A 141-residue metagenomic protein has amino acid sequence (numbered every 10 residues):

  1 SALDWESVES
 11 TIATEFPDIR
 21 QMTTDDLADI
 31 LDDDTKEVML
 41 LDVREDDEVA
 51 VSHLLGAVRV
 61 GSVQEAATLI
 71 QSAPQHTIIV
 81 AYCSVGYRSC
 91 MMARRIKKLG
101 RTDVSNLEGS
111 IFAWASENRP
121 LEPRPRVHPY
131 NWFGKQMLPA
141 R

Functional and structural regions predicted by a protein language model:
S1-D25, I30, K36, A50-T77 (+1 more regions): Rhodanese-like catalytic fold shared by cysteine-dependent sulfurtransferases and DSP/PTP-type phosphatases
L40-D42: Structural scaffold elements adjacent to functional motifs in cytosolic proteins
E45: Short, glycine/acidic-enriched loop or turn micro-motifs at the edges of active sites
Y82: Short, surface-exposed ligand- or partner-binding patches at beta-edge/loop junctions that are enriched in aromatics
G86-Y87: Residue-level detector of alpha-helix initiation sites
